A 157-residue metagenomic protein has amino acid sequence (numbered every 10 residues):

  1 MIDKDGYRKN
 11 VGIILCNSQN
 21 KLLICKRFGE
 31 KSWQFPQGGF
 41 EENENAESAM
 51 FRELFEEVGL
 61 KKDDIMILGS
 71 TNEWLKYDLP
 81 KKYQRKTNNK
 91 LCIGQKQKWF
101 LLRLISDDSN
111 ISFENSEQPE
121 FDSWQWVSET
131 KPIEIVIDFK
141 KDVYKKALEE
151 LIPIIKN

Functional and structural regions predicted by a protein language model:
M1-L22, G39-E42: Conserved N-terminal beta-strand and adjoining loop/helix that marks the start of the Nudix/MutT-like hydrolase domain
D5-G6, I24, Q95, I137: Short alpha-helical segments used as structural interaction elements across diverse proteins
L15-C16, I24, L102, W126: Conserved hydrophobic "DFG−1" position in protein kinase catalytic cores
R27: Short loop/turn segments immediately following the C-termini of beta-strands
Q34-G38: A short gly/proline-enriched turn/hairpin at secondary-structure junctions
F40-D138: Unchanged
E129-N157: Charged phosphate-binding loop/patch that engages nucleotide di/tri-phosphates or the phosphate backbone of nucleic
